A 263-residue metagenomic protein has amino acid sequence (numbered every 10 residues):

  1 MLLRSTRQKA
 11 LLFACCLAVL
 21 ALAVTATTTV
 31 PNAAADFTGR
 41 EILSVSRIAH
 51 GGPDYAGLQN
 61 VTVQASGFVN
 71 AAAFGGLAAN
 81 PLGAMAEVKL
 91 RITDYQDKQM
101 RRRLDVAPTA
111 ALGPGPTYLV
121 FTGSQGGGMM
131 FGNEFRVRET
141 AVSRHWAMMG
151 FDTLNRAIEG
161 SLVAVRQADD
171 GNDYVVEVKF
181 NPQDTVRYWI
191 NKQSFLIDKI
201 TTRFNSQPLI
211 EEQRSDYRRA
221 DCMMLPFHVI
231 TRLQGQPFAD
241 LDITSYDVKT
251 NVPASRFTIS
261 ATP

Functional and structural regions predicted by a protein language model:
M1-R7: N-terminal secretory signal peptides that target proteins for export/translocation
F13-A23: Bacterial N-terminal signal peptides
A21-D36: Bacterial Sec-dependent signal peptides at the C-terminal "C-region" and cleavage site
A34, G39-N133, L162: N-terminal mature ectodomain segment of secretory-pathway/periplasmic proteins
V63, F151-Q167, S206-E211: A short, amphipathic edge element
M100-R101, V142-T153, I190-T202: Short, basic/low-complexity N-terminal boundary segments at the transition from targeting/disordered tails
G123-D152: Acidic/charged, solvent-exposed loop-and-adjacent secondary-structure segments enriched in E/D, K/R, S/T, and G/P
D170-S260: Gly/Pro-enriched, hydrophobic low-complexity segments that function as extracytoplasmic propeptides/linkers
